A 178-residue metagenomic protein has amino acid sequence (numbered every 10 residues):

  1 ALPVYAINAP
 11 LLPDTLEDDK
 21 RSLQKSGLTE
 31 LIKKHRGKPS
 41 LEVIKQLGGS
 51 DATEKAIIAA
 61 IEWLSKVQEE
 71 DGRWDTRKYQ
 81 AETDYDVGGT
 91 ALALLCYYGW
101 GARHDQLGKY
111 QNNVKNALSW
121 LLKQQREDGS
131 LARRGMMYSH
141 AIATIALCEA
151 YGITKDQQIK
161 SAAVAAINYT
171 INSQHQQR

Functional and structural regions predicted by a protein language model:
A1-R178: Preference for long, amphipathic alpha-helical scaffolds in soluble/luminal domains and all-alpha bundles
